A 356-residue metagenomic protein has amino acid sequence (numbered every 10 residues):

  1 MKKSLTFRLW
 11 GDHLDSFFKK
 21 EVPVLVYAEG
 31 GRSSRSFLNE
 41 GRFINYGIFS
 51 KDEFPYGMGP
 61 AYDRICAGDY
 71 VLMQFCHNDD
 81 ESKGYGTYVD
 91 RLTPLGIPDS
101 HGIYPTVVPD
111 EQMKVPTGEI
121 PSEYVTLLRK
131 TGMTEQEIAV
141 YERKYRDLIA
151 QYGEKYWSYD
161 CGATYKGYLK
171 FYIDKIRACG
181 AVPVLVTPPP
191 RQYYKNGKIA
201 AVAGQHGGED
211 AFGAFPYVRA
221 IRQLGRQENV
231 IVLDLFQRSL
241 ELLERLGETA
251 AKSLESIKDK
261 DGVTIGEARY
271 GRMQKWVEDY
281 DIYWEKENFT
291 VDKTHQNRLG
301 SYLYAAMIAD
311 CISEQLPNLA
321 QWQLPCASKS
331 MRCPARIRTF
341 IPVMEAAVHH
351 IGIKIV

Functional and structural regions predicted by a protein language model:
M1-E29, G59-V71, T87, L92-I97: Serine-esterase "nucleophile elbow" of acetyl-processing enzymes
M1-S4, Q323, G352-I353: N-terminal module-boundary/linker segments of secreted carbohydrate-active enzymes
K2-K3, F37-E40, E209-F212: Short, solvent-exposed loop/turn segments at secondary-structure boundaries
K20-R35, Q192, Q237-E241: Short connector loops at secondary-structure junctions
R32-A61, K198: Charged, often glycine-rich, active-site loop that binds/positions anionic groups
G57-R298, Y302, A306-S313, A320-P325: Alpha-helical cap/lid subdomain in secreted, periplasmic, or secretory-pathway luminal O-acyl-processing enzymes
R298-L316, S328-A335, T339-I353: C-terminal and late-domain segments of enzyme folds
